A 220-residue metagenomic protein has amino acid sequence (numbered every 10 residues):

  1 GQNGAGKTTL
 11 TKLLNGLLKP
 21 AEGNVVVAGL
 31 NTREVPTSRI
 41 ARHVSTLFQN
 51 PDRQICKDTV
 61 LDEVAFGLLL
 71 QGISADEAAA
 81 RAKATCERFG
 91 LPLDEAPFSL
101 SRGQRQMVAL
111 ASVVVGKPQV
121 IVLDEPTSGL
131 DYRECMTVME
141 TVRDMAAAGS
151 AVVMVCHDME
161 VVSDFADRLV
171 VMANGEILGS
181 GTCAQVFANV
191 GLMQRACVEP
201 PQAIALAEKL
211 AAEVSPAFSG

Functional and structural regions predicted by a protein language model:
N15: Helix-to-loop junction immediately C-terminal to a conserved catalytic motif
G23-N31, I40: Conserved ABC transporter NBD signature motif
K117: Conserved catalytic motifs of ABC-family nucleotide-binding domains
I121-D124: Catalytic Walker B motif of ABC-type/P-loop ATPase nucleotide-binding domains
C156-H157: H-loop/switch region of ABC-family ATPase nucleotide-binding domains
V162-D164: A short, surface-exposed alpha-helical micro-motif characterized by mixed small hydrophobic and charged/polar residues
N174-G175: Conserved ABC ATPase "signature" C-loop
